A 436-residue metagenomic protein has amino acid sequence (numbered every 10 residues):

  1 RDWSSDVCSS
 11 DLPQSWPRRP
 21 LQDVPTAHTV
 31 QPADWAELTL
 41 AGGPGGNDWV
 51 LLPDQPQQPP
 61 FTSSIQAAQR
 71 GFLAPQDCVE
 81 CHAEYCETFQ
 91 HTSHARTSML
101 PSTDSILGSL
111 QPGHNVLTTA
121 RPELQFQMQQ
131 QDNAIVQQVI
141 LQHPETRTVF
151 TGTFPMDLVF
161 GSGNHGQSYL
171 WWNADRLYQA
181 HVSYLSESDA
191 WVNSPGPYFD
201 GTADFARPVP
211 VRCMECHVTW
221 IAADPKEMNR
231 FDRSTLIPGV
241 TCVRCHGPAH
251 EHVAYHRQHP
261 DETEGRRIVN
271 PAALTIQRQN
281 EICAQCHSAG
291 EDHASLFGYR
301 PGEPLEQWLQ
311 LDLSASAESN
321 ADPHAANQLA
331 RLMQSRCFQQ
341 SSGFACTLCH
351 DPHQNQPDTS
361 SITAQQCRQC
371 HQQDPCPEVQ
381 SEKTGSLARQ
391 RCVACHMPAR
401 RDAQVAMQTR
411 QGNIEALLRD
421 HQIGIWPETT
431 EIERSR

Functional and structural regions predicted by a protein language model:
D2-S9: Short, small-residue-biased leader/transition segments that mark boundaries at the very start of proteins
S10-L21: Membrane-interface motif at the C-terminal end of an N-terminal transmembrane signal
R19, D23-T62, E84-S162, S168-N173 (+3 more regions): Primarily the internal scaffold of c-type cytochrome electron-transfer domains, especially repeated/multiheme c-type
Q66-A83: Local sequence-structure signature of Cys/Sec-based thiol-disulfide redox active-site neighborhoods
R70-G71, G201-A206, T235: Membrane-entry segments of alpha-helical transmembrane domains in multi-pass membrane proteins
Q76-V79, M214, A284: Extracellular secreted precursors and ectodomains with disulfide-bonded cysteine-rich loops/domains
W172, Q179-H181, A206-W220: N-terminal export/assembly segments and adjacent metallocofactor-ligating motifs of anaerobic energy-metabolism
S186-S188: Domain-scale recognition of modular recruitment/scaffold domains used in eukaryotic signaling
